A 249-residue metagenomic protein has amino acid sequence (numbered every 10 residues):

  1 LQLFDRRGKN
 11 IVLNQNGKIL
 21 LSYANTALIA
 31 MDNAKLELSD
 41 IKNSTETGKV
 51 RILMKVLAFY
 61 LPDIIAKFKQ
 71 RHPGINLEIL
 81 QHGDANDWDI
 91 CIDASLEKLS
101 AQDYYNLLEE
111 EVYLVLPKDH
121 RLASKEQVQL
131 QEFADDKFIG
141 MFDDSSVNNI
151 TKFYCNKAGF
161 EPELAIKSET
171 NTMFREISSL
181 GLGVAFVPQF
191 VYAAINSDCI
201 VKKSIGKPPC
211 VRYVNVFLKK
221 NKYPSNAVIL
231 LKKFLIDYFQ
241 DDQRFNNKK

Functional and structural regions predicted by a protein language model:
L1-L13: A short LG(V/I)-centered, amphipathic sequence patch enriched for acidic residue(s) preceding the LG motif
L20-K42: Alpha-helical linker/hinge and terminal dimerization helices associated with HTH transcriptional regulators
T47-L99: Central regulatory/effector-binding core of bacterial HTH transcription factors
Y60, V201-F245: A late-sequence structural motif
G74-L77, A101-N106, E110-E111, T172-N221: Beta-alpha-beta core module
N76-H82, G140-M141, E161-T170: Short beta-strand-to-loop elements that line the ligand-binding cleft of bilobed periplasmic-binding protein-like
S100-V112, L116-F138: Flexible hinge/capping segments at coil-to-helix
K137-A158, P224-N226, K232, D242-N246: Secondary-structure junction motif
